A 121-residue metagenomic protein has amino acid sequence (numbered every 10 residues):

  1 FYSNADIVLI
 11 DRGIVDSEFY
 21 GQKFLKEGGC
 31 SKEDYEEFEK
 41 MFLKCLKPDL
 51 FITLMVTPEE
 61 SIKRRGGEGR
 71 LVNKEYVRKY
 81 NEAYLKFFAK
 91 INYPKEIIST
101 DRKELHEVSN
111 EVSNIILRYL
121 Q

Functional and structural regions predicted by a protein language model:
F1-I14, E18-F19, G28: Conserved nucleotide-sensing/catalytic segment adjacent to the nucleotide-binding pocket in NTP-handling enzymes
L9, K44-L50, K86-E96: A structural motif corresponding to the C-terminal end of an alpha-helix and its immediate exit/capping segment
D11-I14, M55-V56, T100-D101: Short, well-ordered beta-to-alpha junction loops that form the rim of enzyme active sites and present histidine/acidic
D16-A83: A glycine- and Lys/Arg-enriched "phosphate-lid" helix/loop adjacent to the NTP-binding pocket of small-molecule kinases
I62-Q121: NTP-dependent small-molecule kinase module
